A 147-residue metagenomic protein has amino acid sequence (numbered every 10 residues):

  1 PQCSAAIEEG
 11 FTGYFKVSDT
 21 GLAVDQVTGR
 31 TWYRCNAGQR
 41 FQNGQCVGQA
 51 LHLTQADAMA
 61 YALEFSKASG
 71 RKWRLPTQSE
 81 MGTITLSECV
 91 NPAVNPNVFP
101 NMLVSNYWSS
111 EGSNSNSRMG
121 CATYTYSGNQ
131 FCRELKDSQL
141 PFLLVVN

Functional and structural regions predicted by a protein language model:
P1-R74, Q78-N147: Glycine-aromatic-enriched surface loops/turns that form tight recognition elements
